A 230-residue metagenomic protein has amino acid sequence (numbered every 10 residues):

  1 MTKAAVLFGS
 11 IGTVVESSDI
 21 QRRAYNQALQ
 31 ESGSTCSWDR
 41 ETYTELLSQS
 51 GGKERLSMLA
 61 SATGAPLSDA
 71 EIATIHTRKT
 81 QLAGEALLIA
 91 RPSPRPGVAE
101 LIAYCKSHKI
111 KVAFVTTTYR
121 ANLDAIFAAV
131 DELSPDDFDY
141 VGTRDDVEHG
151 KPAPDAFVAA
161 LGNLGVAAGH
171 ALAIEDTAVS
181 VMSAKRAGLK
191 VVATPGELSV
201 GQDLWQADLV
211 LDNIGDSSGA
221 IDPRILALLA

Functional and structural regions predicted by a protein language model:
M1-E41: Active-site neighborhood of HAD-like aspartate-dependent phosphohydrolases
T2-K3, A99, A103, Y119-A121 (+1 more regions): Asp-based, Mg2+/Mn2+-dependent phosphohydrolase catalytic module
T13, T116-T118: Conserved phosphate-coupling serine/threonine residues in phosphotransfer and NTP-handling enzymes
Y25, L29, G52, H76-A83 (+1 more regions): Hydrophobic alpha-helical core bundles mediating ligand binding, dimerization, or RNAP-core interactions
A28, G51-L67: Helix-loop "lid/cap" segments that line or gate small-molecule binding pockets
G33-T44, G64-I75, S134-F138: Short, surface-exposed acidic
E45-S50, G150-K151: Active-site loop of classical SDR/Rossmann-like NAD(P)-dependent oxidoreductases, centered on the catalytic Tyr-X3-Lys
S61-G97, A103, H108: Metal-dependent phosphoesterase signature
